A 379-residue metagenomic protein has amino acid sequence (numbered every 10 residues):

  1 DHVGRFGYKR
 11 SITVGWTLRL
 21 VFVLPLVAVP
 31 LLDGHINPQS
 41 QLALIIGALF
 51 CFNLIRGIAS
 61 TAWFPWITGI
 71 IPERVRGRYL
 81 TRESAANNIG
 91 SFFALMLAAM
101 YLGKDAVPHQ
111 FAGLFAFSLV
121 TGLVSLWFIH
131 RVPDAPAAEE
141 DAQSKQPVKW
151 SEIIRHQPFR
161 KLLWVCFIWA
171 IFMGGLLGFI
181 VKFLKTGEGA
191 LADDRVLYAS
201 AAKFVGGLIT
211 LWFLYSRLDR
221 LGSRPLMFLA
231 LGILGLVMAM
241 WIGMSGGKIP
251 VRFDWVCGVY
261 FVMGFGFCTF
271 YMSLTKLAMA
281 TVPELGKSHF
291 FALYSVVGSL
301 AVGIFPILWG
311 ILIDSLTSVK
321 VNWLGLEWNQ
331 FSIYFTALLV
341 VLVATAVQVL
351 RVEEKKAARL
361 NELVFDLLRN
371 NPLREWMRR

Functional and structural regions predicted by a protein language model:
D1-S11, G15-L20, L44, A48-D134 (+5 more regions): Substrate-agnostic recognition of the 12-TM MFS/MFS-like secondary transporter fold
S11-I12, L114, S223-L229, Y334: Juxtamembrane helix-start motifs in multi-pass secondary transporters
G15-Q39, G232-P250: C-terminal ends and interior cores of transmembrane alpha-helices in multi-pass membrane transporters/permeases
V29-L31, T121-P133, W241-M244, F331-R379: Multi-pass alpha-helical transporter architecture, strongest for 12-TM Major Facilitator/SLC carriers used
P30, G34, L95-G103, V181 (+3 more regions): Juxtamembrane/transmembrane-helix interface segments of polytopic membrane transporters
A135-W164, R359-R379: Juxtamembrane intracellular "pre-TM" segments in multi-pass secondary transporters
G178-V196, D314: Short amphipathic helix-loop junctions that connect adjacent transmembrane helices in Major Facilitator Superfamily/SLC
P225-Y271: C-terminal transmembrane helical hairpin of 12-TM major facilitator-type secondary transporters
